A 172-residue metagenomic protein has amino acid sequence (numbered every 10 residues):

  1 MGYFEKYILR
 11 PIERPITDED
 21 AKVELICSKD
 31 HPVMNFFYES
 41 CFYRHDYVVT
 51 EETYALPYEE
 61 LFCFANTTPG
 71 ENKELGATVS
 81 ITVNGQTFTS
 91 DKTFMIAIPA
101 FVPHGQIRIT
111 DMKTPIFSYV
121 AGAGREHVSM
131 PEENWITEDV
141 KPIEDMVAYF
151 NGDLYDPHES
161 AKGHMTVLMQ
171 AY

Functional and structural regions predicted by a protein language model:
M1-T53, N134-Y172: A short, N-terminal "cap"/entry segment at the start of jelly-roll beta-barrel domains of the cupin/DSBH fold
E24, F37-F42, E60-A65, M95-A97 (+2 more regions): Ordered hydrophobic segments in well-structured contexts
D46-F62, T67-G76: A short beta-loop-beta micro-motif enriched in histidine and acidic residues
F64-K92, P131: A short beta-strand-loop-beta hairpin characteristic of the jelly-roll/cupin
T68-G70, P103-G105, G124-E126: Short Gly/Pro-enriched loop/turn and capping motifs at secondary-structure junctions
N84, F101, A121-A123: Short, loop-centered acidic/histidine patches that primarily coordinate divalent metals
T87-T110: Conserved metal-binding segment of the jelly-roll/cupin
D111-P131: A short hydrophobic beta-strand segment most commonly corresponding to one strand of the jelly-roll/cupin
